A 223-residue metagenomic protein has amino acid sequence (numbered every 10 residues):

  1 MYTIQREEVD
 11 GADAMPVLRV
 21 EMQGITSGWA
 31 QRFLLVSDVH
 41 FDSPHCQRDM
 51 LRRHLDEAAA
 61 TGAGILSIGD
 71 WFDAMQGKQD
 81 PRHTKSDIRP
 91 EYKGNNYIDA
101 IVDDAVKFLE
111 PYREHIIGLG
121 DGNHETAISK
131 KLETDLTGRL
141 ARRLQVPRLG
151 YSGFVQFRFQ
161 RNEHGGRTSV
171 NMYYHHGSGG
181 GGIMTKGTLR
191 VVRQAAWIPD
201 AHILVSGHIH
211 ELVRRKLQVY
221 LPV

Functional and structural regions predicted by a protein language model:
M1-A30: Short glycine- and acidic-rich boundary segments immediately preceding or forming the N-terminal edge of structured
A14-R19, R48-L51, M184-Q194: Short, motif-level signal for alpha-helix interfacial/capping segments enriched in acidic residues and aromatics/proline
L18-G24, S152-G165, L217: Short acidic-hydrophobic surface loop/beta-edge motif
E21-M22, T26-Q31, V36, F41-Y151: Core catalytic region of metal-dependent phosphoesterases/phosphodiesterases, especially metallo-beta-lactamase-like
Q31-F41, S169-G180: Active-site-proximal beta-strand elements of phosphoester/diester hydrolases
D56, L132-Q145, H164-G166, R193-I198 (+1 more regions): Short, surface-exposed basic-aromatic patches at helix termini and helix-loop junctions that form
S67, N171-V223: Conserved beta-sheet core of the metallophosphoesterase superfamily
D121, F159, Y174-S178: Short, structured patches in soluble enzyme cores that scaffold and shape functional sites
